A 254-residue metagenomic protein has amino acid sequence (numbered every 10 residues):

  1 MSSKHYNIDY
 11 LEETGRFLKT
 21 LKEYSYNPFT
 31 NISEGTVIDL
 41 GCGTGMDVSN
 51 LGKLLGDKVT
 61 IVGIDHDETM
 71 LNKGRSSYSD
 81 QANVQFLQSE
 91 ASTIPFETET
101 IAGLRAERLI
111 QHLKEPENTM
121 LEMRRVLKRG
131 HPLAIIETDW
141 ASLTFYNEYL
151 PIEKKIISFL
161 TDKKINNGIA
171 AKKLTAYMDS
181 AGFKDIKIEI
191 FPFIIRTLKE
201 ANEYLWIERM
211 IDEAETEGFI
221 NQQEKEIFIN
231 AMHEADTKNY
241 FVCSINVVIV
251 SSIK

Functional and structural regions predicted by a protein language model:
M1-K19: Class I SAM-dependent methyltransferase Rossmann-like catalytic core, especially the SAM/SAH-binding loop
S2-N7, K187-F241: C-terminal helical/coil "lid" or tail adjacent to the Rossmann-like core of SAM-dependent
T14, P132-K199, F219: Conserved catalytic/acceptor-binding region of the Class I
R16-E34, N50: Conserved alpha-helix/loop element of class I SAM-dependent methyltransferases that forms part of the SAM/SAH-binding
I38-L40, T44-T93: Class I SAM-dependent methyltransferase SAM/SAH-binding core
R105: A conserved beta-strand element that flanks and buttresses the S-adenosyl-L-methionine
E117-P132: A short glycine-rich, Lys/Arg-flanked "PGG" loop and its adjoining helix->strand segment in the class I
A181-K184, N246-K254: Core SAM-dependent methyltransferase catalytic element
